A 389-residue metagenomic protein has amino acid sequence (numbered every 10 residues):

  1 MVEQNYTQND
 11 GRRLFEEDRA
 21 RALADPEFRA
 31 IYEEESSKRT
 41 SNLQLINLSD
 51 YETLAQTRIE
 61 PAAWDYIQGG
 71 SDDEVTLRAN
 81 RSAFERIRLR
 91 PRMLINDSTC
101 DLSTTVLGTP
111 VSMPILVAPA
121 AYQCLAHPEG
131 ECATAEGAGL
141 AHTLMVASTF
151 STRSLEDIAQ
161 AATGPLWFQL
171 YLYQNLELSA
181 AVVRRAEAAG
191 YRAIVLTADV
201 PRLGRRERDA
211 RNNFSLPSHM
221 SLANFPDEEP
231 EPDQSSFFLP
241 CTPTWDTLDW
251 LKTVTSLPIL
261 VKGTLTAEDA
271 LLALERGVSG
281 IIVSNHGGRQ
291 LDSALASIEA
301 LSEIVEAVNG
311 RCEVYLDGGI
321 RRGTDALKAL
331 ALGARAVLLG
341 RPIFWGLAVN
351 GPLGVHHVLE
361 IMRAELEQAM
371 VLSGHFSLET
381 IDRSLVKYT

Functional and structural regions predicted by a protein language model:
M1-L43: N-terminal flexible/basic segments that precede or flank functional cores
E17, T99-G108, L144-I158: Short, charged beta->alpha transition segments
L43-E85, A296-T389: Alpha/beta catalytic cores of nucleotide-metabolism and tRNA/nucleoside-modifying enzymes
L43-V111, R206, N213-P243, E379-I381 (+1 more regions): An N-cap/entry alpha-helix motif that binds or orients negatively charged groups
I67, M145-A147, W167-L170, I259-V261 (+1 more regions): Short catalytic-loop micro-motif centered on adjacent basic/acidic residues
S71-D72, T149-R153, Q174, L265 (+2 more regions): Short beta->alpha linker loops
V111-L155: Glycine-rich active-site/cofactor-binding loop and its immediate structural neighborhood
Y122, A135-E136, L140, D157-A161 (+2 more regions): Alpha/beta enzyme core
